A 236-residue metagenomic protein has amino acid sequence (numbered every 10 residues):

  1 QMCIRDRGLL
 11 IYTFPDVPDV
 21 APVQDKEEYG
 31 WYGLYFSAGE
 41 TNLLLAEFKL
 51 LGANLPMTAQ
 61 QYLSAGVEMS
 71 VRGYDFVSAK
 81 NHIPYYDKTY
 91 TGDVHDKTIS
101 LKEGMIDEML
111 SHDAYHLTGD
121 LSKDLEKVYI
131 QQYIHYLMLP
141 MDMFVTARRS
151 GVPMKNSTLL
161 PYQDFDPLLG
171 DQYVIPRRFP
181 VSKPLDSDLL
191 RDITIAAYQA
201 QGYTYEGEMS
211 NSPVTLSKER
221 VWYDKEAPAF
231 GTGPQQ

Functional and structural regions predicted by a protein language model:
M2-I4: Short, small-residue-biased leader/transition segments that mark boundaries at the very start of proteins
Y12-E28: Acidic/His metal-coordination segments adjacent to aromatic residues that form catalytic metal sites in metalloenzymes
E28-Y32, E47-A53: Second-shell loop/turn segments in exported
N42, L50, V71-V77, H82-Q236: C-terminal functional modules
A53-A59: Structural helix-adjacent loops and short alpha-helical linkers that scaffold large soluble proteins
